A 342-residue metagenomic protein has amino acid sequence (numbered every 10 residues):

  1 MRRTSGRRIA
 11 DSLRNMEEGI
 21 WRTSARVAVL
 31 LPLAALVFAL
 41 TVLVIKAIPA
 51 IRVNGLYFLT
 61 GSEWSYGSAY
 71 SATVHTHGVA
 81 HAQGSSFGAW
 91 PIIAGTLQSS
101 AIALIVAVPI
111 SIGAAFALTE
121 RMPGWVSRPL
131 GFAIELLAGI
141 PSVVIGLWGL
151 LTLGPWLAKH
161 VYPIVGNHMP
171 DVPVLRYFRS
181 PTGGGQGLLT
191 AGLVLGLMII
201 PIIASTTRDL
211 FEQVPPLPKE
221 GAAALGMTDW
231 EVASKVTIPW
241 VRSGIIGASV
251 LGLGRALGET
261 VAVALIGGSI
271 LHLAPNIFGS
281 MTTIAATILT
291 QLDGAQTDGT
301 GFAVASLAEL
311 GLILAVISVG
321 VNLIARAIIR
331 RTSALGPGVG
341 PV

Functional and structural regions predicted by a protein language model:
M1-V29, A325-V342: Transmembrane alpha-helical segments of polytopic membrane transport and secretion proteins
R7-S24, V44-A103, P123, P181 (+1 more regions): Periplasmic/extracellular loop-to-transmembrane helix junction in inner-membrane transport proteins
V53-W90, G146-L197: Membrane-interfacial helix termini and adjacent extracytoplasmic/periplasmic loops of multi-pass transporters
F87-A117, S249, L314, V319: Transmembrane alpha-helix signature in integral membrane proteins
I102-I134, L147, A325-A334: Transmembrane-helix boundary motif in ABC transporter permease subunits
F132, L136, I140, I203-L210 (+3 more regions): Transmembrane alpha-helices
F178-S180, V263-A315: Interhelical loop and adjacent transmembrane-helix boundary motif in polytopic membrane transport permeases
S205-E212, P216, D293-V342: C-terminal transmembrane helix and the adjacent membrane-cytosol boundary/short C-terminal tail of inner/organellar
